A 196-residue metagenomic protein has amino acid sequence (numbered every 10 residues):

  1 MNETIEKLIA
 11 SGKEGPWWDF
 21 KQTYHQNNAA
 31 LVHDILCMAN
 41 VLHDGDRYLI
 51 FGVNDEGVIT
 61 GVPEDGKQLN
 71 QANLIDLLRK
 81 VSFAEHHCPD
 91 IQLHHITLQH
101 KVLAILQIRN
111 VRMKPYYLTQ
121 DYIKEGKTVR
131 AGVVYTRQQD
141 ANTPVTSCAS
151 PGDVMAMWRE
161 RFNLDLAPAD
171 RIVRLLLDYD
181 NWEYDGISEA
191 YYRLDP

Functional and structural regions predicted by a protein language model:
M1-P196: Conserved N-terminal catalytic/coupling substructures associated with nucleotide/phosphate chemistry
